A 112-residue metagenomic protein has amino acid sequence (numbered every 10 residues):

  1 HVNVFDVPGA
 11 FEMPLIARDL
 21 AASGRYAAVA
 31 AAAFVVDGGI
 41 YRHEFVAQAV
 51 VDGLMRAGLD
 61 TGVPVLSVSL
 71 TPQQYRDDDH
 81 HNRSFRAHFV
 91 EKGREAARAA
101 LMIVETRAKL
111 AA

Functional and structural regions predicted by a protein language model:
H1-D6, S67: Short beta-strand elements in bilobed, periplasmic/extracellular small-molecule ligand-binding domains
F5-M13: Active-site glycine- and acidic-residue-rich loops that bind and position anionic ligands or nucleotide-like cofactors
V7, A33-V35, L70-Y75: Short, ordered loop/turn segments at secondary-structure junctions
E12-L54, G58: Glycine-rich phosphate-binding loop
R42-H43, Q48-A112: C-terminal binding/interaction regions
